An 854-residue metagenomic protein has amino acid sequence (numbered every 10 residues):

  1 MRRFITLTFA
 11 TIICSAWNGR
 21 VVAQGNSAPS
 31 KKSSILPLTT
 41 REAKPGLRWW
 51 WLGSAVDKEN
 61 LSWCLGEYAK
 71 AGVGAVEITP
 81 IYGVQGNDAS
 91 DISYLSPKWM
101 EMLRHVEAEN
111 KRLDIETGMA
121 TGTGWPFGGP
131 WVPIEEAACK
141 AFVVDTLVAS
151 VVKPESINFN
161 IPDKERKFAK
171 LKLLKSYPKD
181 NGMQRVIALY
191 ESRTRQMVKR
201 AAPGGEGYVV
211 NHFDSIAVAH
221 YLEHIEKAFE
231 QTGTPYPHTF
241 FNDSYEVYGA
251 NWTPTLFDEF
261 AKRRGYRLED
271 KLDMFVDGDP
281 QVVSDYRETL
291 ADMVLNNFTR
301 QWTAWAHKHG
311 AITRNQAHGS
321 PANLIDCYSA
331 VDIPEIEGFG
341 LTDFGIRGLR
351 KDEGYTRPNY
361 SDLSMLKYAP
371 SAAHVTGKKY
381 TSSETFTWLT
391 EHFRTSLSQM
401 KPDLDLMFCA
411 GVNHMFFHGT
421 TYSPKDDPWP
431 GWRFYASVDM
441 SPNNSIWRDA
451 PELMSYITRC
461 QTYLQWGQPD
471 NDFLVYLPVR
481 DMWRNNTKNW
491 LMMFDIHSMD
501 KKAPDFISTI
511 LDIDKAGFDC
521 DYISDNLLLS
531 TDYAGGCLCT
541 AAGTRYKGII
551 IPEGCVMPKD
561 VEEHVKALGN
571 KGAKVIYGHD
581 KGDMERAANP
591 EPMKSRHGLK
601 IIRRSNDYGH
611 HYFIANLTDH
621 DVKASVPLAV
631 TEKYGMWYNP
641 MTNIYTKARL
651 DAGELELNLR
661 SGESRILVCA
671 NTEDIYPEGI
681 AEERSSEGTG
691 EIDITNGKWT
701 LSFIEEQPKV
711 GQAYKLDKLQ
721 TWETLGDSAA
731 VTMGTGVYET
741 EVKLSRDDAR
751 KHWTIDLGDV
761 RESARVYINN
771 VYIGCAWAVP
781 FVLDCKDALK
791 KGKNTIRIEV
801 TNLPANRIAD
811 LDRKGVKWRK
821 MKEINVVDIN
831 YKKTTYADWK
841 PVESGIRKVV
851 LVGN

Functional and structural regions predicted by a protein language model:
M1-P29: Bacterial Sec-dependent N-terminal signal peptides
K32-A75: Mature N-terminal segment immediately following signal peptide/propeptide cleavage in secreted/periplasmic
S34-T39, Q720-A730, G815-N854: Non-catalytic, glycine-rich low-complexity segments
P45, D57, L61-S62, A75 (+12 more regions): Carbohydrate-binding surfaces of carbohydrate-active enzymes
I81-K199, P203-N211: Acidic/aromatic-lined carbohydrate-recognition and catalytic surfaces of CAZymes acting on diverse glycans
K164-E230, D651-G690, K791-K793: Extended acidic/polar, glycine-enriched regions that form or flank non-catalytic beta-rich accessory modules
P627, V742-N769, A776, I796-V800: Aromatic-lined ligand-binding clefts that engage carbohydrates, nucleic acids, or primary amines
D674-I675, T801-D810: Short acidic/polar inter-strand loop motif in beta-rich domains
